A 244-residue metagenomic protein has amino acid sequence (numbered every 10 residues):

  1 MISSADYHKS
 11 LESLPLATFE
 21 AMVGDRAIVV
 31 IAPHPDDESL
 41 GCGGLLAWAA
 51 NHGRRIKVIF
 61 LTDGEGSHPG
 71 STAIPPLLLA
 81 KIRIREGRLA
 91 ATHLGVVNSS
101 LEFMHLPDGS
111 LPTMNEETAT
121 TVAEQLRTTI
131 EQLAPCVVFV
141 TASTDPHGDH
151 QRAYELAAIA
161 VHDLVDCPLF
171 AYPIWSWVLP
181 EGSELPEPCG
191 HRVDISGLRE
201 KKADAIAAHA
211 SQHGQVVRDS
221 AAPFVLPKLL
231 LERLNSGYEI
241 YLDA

Functional and structural regions predicted by a protein language model:
M1-A171, D204-A208, P223, K228-E232 (+1 more regions): Active-site beta-strand->loop->alpha-helix modules in alpha/beta enzyme cores, enriched in Gly/His/Asp(Glu)
L106, I174, I195-G197: Active-site donor-binding loop signature of nucleotide-sugar glycosyltransferases
D108, G190-R192, Y238: Generic secondary-structure boundary/loop-capping signal
L164-P188: Short, flexible loop segments at boundaries between secondary-structure elements
L179-A222: A conserved mid-domain beta-alpha-beta active-site/ligand-binding segment of alpha/beta enzyme cores
G237-A244: C-terminal accessory extensions appended to soluble enzyme cores
